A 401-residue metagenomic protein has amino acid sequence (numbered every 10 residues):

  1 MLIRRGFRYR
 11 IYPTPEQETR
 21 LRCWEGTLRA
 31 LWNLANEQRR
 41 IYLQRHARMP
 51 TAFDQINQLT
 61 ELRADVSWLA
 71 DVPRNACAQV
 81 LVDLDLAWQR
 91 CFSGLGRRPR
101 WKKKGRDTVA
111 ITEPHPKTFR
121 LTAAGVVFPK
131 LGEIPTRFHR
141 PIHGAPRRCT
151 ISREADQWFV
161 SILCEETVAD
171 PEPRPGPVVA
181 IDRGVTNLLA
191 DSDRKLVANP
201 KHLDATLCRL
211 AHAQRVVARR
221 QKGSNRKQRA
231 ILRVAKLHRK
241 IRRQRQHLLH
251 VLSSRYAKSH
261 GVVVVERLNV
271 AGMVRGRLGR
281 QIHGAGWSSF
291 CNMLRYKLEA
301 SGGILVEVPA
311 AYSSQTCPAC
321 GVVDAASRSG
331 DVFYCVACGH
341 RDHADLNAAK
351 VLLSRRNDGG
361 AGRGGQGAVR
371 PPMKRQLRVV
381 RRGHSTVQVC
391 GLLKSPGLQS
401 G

Functional and structural regions predicted by a protein language model:
M1-A76: Gly/serine-rich nucleotide phosphate-binding loop at the start of the catalytic core of nucleotide/ADP-ribose-handling
R4-R5, T19, R140-P146, R153-G401: Positively charged, helix-rich recognition surfaces that bind polyanionic ligands
A35, V80-C91, L346-R356: Stable alpha-helical structural segments in soluble proteins, enriched in small hydrophobic residues
N36-L43, W88, F92-P99, E166 (+1 more regions): Long, hydrophobic, amphipathic alpha-helical segments used as structural scaffolds
F53-E154: Acidic carboxylate diad motif detector
